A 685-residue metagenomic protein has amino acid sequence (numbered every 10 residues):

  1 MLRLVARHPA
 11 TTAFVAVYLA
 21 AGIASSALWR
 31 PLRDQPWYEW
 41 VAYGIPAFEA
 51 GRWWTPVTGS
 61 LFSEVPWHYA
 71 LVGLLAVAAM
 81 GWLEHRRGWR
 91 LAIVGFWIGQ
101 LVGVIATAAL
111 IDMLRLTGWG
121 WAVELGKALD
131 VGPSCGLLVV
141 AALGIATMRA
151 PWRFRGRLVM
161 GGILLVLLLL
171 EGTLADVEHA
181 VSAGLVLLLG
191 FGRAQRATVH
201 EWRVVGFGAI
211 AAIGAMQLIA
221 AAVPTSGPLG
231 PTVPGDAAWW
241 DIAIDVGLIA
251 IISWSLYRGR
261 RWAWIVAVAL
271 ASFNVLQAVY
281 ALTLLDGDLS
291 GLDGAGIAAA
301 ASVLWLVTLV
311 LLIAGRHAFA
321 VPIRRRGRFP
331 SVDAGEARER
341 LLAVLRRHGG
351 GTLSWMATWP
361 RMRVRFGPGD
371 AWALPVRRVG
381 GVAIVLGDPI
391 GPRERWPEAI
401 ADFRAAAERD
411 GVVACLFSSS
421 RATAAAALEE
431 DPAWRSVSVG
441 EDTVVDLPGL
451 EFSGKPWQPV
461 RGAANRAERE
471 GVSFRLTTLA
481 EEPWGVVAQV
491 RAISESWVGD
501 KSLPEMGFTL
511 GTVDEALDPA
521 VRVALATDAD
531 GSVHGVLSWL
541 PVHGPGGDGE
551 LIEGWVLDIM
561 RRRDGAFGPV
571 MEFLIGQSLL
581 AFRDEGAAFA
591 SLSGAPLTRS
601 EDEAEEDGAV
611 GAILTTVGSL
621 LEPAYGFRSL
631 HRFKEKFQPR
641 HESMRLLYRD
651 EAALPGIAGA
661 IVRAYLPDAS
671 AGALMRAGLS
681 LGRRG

Functional and structural regions predicted by a protein language model:
L2-Y38, M216: N-terminal signal-anchor transmembrane alpha helix
L4-A16, G51-T55, W152-L169: Aromatic-enriched alpha-helical transmembrane segments of multi-pass intramembrane proteins
V17, A76, E84, R90-A122 (+2 more regions): Small-polar-interrupted transmembrane alpha-helices in polytopic inner-membrane proteins
S25-R90, I111: N-terminal TM1-TM2 helical hairpin plus the immediately adjacent luminal interfacial "cap"
A42-W67, W121-S134, E171, P231-I242: Short aromatic-rich membrane-water interface segments that cap or initiate transmembrane helices in multi-pass membrane
W53-L61, R86, L114-E124, L137-R149 (+1 more regions): Short juxtamembrane and helix-loop transition motifs at transmembrane-helix boundaries in membrane proteins
G126, D130, L138-V140, G144 (+1 more regions): Topology signature of small-to-medium multi-pass alpha-helical membrane proteins
W239-A243, F329-G381, C415-S436, G449-A463 (+4 more regions): A conserved beta-strand-loop-helix scaffold within acyl/acetyltransferase catalytic domains
